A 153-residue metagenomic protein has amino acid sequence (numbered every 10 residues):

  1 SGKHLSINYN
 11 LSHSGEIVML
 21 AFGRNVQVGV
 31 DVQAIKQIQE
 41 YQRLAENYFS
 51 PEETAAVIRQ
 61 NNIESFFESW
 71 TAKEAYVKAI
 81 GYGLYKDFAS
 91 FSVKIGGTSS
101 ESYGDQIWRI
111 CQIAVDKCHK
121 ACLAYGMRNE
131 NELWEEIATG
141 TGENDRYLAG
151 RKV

Functional and structural regions predicted by a protein language model:
S1-V153: Core catalytic alpha/beta fold that binds nucleotide/phospho-ligands
